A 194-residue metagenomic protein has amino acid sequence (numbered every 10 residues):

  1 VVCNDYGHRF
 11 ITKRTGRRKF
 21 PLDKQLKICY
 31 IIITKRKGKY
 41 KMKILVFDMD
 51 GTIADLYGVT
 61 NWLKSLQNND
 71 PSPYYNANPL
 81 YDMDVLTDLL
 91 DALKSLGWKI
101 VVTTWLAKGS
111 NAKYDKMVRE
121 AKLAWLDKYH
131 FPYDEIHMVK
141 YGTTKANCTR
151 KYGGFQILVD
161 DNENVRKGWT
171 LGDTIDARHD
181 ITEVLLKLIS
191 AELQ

Functional and structural regions predicted by a protein language model:
D5-H8, D23, Y40: Intrinsic-disorder-associated, low-complexity terminal segments enriched in Asp/Asn/His/Tyr and depleted of Lys/Arg
R9, R14-R18, R36: Basic polycationic patches enriched in arginine
K19, D23, Y30-I31, G38: Short, positively charged and aromatic/hydrophobic N-terminal segments
I44-V46, D50-K128, Y133-E135: Alpha-helical substrate-recognition element adjacent to the catalytic core
A54-Y57, G109-K113, T144-C148, V165-G168 (+1 more regions): Short catalytic/ligand-binding loop motif for oxyanion handling, primarily in non-cytosolic enzymes, centered on
Y133-F155: Donor nucleotide-activated moiety binding/catalytic core segment of transferases that use nucleotide-activated donors
F155-S190: Acidic, Mg2+-coordinating phosphoryl-transfer loop and its flanking beta/alpha structural elements, shared across
